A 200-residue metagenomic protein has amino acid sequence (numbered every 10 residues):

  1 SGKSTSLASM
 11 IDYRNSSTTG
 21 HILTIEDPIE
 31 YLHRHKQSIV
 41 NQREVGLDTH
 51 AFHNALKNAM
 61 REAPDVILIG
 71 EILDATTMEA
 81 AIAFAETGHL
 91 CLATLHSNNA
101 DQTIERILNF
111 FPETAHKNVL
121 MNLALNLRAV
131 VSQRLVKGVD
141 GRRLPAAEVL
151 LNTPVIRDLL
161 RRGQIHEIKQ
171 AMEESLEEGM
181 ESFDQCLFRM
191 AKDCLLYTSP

Functional and structural regions predicted by a protein language model:
S1-S199: Short, flexible helix-loop junctions that flank or precede catalytic/ligand sites
